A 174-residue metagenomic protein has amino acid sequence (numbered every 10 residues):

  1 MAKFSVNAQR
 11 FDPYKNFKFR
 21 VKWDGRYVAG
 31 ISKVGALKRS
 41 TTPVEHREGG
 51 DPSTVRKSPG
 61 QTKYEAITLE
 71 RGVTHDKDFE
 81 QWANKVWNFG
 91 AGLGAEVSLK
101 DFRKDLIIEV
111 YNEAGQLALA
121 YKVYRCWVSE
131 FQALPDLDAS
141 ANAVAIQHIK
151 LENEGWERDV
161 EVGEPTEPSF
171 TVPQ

Functional and structural regions predicted by a protein language model:
M1-Q174: Glycine-rich, low-complexity intrinsically disordered segments
